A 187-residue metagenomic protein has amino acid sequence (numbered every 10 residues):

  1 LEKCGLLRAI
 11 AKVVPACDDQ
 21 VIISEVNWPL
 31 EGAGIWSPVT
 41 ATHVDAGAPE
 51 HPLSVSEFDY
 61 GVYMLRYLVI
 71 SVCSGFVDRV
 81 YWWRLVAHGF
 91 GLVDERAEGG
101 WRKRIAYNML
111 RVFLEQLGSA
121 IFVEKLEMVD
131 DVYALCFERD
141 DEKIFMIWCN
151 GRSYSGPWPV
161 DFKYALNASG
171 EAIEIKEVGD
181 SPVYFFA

Functional and structural regions predicted by a protein language model:
L1-Y67, S74-F76: Noncatalytic carbohydrate-binding groove/subsite architecture in carbohydrate-active enzymes
L7, E25, S71, V80 (+2 more regions): Conserved, mostly hydrophobic/aromatic
V26-P29, L85, N150: Active-site beta-loop-alpha junctions enriched in small/polar residues
L65-V72, F76-R79, E95-I121: Catalytic cores of secreted or luminal carbohydrate-active enzymes
Y81-H88, E124-V129: Acidic carboxylate-rich catalytic motifs and surrounding loops in phosphoryl-/glycosyl-chemistry enzymes
M128-D161: Carbohydrate-binding surface patches
P159-E171: Solvent-exposed beta-hairpin/edge-strand motifs
I173-A187: C-terminal beta-strand-rich structural cap/linker in extracellular carbohydrate-active enzymes
